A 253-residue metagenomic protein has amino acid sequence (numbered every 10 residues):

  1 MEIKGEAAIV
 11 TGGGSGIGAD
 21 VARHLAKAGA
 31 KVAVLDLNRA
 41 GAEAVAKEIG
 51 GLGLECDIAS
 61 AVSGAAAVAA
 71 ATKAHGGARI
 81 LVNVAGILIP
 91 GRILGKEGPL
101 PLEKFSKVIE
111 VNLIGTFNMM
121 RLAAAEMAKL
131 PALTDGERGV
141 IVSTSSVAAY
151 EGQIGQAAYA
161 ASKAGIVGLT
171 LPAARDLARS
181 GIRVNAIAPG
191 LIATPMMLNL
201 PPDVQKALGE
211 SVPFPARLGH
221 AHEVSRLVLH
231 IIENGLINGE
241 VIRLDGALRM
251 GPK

Functional and structural regions predicted by a protein language model:
I3-A33: Canonical Rossmann dinucleotide-binding motif of NAD(H)/NADP(H)-dependent dehydrogenases/reductases, specifically
I87, G98-M120, V142, I166: Catalytic Tyr-X3-Lys loop
L88, E151, L229, L236-K253: Short C-terminal tail/terminal secondary-structure segment of NAD(P)H-dependent dehydrogenase/reductase domains
L88-S106, A125, K129-D135, G155-A158 (+2 more regions): Conserved mid-core segment of classical short-chain dehydrogenase/reductases
M120, S162, T170: Active-site helix of classical SDR
A125, A174-D176: Alpha-helical segment proximal to the catalytic Tyr-Lys
S146: Residue(s) in the substrate-gating loop at a strand-loop-helix junction that position the organic substrate next
V212-V224: A conserved structural motif in NAD(P)-dependent oxidoreductases
